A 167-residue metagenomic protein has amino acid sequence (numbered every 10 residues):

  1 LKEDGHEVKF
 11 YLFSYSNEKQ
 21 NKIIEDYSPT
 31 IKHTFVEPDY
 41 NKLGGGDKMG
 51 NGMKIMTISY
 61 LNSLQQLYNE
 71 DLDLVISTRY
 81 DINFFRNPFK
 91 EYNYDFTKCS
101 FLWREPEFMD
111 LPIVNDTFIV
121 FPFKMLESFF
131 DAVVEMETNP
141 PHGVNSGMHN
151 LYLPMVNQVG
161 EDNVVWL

Functional and structural regions predicted by a protein language model:
L1, M53-N62, V144-L153: Well-ordered, non-membrane alpha-helical segments in soluble/globular domains
L1-E7: Short, acidic, metal-binding catalytic loop of nucleotide-sugar glycosyltransferases
E7-V8, L72: Local beta-strand N-terminus motif with an aromatic residue
F10-L12, S77: Structural beta-sheet core signal
L12-D71: Active-site-proximal specificity loops/subdomain of glycosyltransferases
Q20-K32, K90-Y92, H149-N157: Short, aromatic/basic amphipathic alpha-helical patches
L61-L102: GT-A fold catalytic core of metal-dependent nucleotide-sugar glycosyltransferases, centered on the diacidic
F84-N87, E107-M109, I113-L167: Catalytic core and acceptor-binding pocket of nucleotide-sugar-dependent glycosyltransferases
